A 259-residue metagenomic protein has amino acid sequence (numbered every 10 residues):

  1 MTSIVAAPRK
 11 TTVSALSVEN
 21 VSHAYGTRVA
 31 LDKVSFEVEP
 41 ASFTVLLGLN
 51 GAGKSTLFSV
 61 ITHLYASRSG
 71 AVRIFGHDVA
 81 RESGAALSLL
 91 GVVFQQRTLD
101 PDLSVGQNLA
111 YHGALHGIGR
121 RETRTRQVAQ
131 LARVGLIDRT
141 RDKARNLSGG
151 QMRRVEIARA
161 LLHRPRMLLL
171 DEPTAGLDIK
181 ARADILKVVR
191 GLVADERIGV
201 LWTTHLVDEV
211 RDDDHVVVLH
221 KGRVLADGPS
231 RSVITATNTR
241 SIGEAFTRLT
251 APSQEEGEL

Functional and structural regions predicted by a protein language model:
G70-R81, A85-A86: Conserved ABC transporter NBD signature motif
D102, K143-L147: Conserved ABC ATPase signature
A110, A114, R121-R139: Conserved ABC ATPase "signature" region
R164: Conserved catalytic motifs of ABC-family nucleotide-binding domains
L168-E172: Catalytic Walker B motif of ABC-type/P-loop ATPase nucleotide-binding domains
A183-D195: Helical segment within the ABC ATPase nucleotide-binding domain
